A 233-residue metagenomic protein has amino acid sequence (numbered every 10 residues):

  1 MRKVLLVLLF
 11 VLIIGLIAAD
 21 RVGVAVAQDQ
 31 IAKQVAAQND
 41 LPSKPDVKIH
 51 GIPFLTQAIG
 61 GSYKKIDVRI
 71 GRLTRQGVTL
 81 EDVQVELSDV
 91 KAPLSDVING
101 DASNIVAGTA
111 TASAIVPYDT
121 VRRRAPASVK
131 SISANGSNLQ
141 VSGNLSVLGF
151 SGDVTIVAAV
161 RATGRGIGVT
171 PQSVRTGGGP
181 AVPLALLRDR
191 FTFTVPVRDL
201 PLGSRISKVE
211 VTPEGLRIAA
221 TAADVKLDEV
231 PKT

Functional and structural regions predicted by a protein language model:
M1-F54, I59, R75, D228-T233: Hydrophobic membrane-targeting and insertion signals
P42-K130, A134-S146: N-terminal beta-strand/beta-hairpin edge segment
D67, Q140, G168, R217-A219: General beta-strand recognition
L73-V78, S95, S146-G152, G177-G179 (+1 more regions): Short, cysteine-centered beta-strand-loop-beta hairpins and adjacent loop/turn segments enriched in charged/polar
V83-A92, I156-R165, T233: A short, surface-exposed beta-strand/turn
S113-A185: Soluble extracytoplasmic domains of inner/organellar membrane proteins
V182-T233: Extracytoplasmic/luminal low-complexity segments enriched in Pro/Gly and acidic/polar residues that act as flexible
